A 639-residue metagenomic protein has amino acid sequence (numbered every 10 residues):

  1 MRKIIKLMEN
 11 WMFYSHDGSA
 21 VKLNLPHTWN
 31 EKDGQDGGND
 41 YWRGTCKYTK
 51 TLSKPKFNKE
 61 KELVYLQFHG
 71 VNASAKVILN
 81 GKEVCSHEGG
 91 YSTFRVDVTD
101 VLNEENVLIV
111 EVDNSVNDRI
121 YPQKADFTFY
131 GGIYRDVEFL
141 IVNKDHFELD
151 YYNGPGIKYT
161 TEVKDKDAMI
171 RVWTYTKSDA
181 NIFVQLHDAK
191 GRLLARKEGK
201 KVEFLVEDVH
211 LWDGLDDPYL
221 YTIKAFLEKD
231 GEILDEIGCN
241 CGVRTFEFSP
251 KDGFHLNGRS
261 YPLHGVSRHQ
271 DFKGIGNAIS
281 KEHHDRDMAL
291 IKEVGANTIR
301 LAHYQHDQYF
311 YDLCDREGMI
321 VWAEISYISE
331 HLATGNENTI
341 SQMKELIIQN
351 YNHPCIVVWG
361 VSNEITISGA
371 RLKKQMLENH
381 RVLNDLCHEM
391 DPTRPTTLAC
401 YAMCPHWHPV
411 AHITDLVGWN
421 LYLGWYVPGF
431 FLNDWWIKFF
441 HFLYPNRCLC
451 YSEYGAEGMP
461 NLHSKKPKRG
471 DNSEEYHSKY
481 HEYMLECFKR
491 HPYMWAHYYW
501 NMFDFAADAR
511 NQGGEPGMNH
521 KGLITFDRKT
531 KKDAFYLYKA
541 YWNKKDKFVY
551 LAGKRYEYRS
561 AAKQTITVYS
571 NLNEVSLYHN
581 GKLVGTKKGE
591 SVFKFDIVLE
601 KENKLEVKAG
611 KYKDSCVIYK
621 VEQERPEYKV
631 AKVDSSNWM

Functional and structural regions predicted by a protein language model:
M1-H303, D312-L313, E317-V321, Q342-E345 (+6 more regions): Secreted/periplasmic carbohydrate-active enzymes, especially glycoside hydrolases
R171-W173, M288-I291, T298-Y541, K547-S560 (+2 more regions): Substrate-binding/catalytic cleft of secreted carbohydrate-active enzymes, primarily glycoside hydrolases
